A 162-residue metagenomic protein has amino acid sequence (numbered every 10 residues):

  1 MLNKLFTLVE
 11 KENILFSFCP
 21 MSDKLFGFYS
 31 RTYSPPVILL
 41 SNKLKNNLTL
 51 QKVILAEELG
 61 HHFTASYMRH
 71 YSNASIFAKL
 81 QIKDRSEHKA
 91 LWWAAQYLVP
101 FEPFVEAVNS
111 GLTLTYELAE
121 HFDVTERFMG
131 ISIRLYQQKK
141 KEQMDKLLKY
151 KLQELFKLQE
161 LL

Functional and structural regions predicted by a protein language model:
M1-L162: Active-site hotspot residues in diverse enzymes, especially metal/ion-binding acidic/histidine motifs
